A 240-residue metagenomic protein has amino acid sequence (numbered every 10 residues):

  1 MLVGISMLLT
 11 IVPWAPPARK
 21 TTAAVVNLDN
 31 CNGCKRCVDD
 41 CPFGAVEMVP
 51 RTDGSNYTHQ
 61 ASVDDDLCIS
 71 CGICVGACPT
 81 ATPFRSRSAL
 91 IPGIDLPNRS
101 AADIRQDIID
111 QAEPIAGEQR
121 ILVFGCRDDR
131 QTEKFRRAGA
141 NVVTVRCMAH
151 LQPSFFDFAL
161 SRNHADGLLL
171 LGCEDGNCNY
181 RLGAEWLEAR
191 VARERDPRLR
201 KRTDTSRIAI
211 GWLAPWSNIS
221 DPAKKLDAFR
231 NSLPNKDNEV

Functional and structural regions predicted by a protein language model:
M1-S6, D53-T58, R87-V240: Iron-sulfur-associated redox domains of electron-transfer enzymes in respiratory and anaerobic energy metabolism
V3-G4, V26, R36, I73: Generic recognition of stable, solvent-exposed alpha-helical segments in well-folded globular domains
V3-P17: Alpha-helical transmembrane segments
K20-D40: Membrane-cytosol interface motif
A23, N27-N30, H59-D64, S100 (+1 more regions): Membrane-interface segments at loop-to-transmembrane junctions
N27, C37, D64, F155-F156: Residues within well-ordered alpha-helices
R36-N56, Q60-I69, I73-P97: Iron-sulfur cluster-binding cysteine motifs and their immediate structural context in ferredoxin-like electron-transfer
